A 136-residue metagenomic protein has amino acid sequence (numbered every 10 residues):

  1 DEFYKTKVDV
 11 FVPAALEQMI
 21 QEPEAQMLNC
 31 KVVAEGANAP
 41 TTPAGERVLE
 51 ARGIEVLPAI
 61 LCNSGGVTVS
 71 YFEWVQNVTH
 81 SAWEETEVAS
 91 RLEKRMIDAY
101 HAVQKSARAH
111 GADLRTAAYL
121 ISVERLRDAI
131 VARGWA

Functional and structural regions predicted by a protein language model:
D1-P23: A structured beta-alpha segment of the ubiquitous adenosine-cofactor-binding alpha/beta core
A14, M27-A136: Adenosine-phosphate binding glycine-rich loop
